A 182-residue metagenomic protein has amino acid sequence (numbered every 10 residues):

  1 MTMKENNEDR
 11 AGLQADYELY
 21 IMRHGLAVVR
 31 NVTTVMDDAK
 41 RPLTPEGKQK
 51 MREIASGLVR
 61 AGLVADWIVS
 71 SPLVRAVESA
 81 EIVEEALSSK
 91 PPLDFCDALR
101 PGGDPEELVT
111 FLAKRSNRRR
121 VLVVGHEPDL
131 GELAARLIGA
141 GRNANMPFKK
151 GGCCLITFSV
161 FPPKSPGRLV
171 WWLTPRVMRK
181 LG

Functional and structural regions predicted by a protein language model:
T2-K4, G12-E106, T110, A144 (+1 more regions): Active-site-proximal alpha-helix that buttresses catalytic centers in soluble enzyme cores
L19, N117-G125: Generic beta-sheet signal
G57, I82, A86, K114 (+3 more regions): Active-site catalytic microenvironments for nucleophilic, acid-base chemistry
I138-R168, W172-P175: Domain-level recognition of soluble alpha/beta enzyme cores, biased toward histidine phosphatases/phosphomutases
R176-G182: Short, cationic low-complexity segments
